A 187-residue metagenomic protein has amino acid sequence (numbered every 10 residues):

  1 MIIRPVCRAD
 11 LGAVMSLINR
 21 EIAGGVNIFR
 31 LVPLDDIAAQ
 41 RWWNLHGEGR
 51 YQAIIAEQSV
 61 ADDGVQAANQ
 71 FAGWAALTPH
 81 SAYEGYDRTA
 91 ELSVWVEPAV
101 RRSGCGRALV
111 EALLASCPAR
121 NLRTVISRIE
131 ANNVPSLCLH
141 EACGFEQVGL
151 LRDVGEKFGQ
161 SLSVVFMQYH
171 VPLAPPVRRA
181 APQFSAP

Functional and structural regions predicted by a protein language model:
I2-V14: A short beta-loop-alpha structural element at the N-terminal edge of CoA-dependent acyl/N-acetyltransferase catalytic
P5-R8, L31-R101, V110-E111, H170-P172: Acetyl-CoA-dependent GNAT
S16-P33, L45-H46: Helix-loop element at the rim of GNAT/NAT acetyltransferase active sites that forms part of the acceptor-substrate
A76-P79, I126-I129, E141, E146-S163 (+1 more regions): Conserved catalytic-core motifs of GNAT/GCN5-like acyltransferases
R102-A119, V134-A142: Conserved acetyl-CoA-binding loop-helix of GNAT-fold acetyltransferases
C117-I129: Conserved GNAT acetyl-CoA-binding A-motif
A180-P187: Short, cationic low-complexity segments
